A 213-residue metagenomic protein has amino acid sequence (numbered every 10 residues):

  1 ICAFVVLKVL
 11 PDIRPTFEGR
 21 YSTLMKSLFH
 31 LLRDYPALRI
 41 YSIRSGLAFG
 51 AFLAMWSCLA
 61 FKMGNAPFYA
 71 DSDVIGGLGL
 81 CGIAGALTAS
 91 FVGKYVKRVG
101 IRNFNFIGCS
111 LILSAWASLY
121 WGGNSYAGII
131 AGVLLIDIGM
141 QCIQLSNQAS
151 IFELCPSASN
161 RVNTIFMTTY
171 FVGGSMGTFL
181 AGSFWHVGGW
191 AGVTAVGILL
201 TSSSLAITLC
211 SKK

Functional and structural regions predicted by a protein language model:
I1-T16, I207-S211: C-terminal membrane-cytosol helix-exit motif in multi-pass small-molecule transporters
V9-I43: Juxtamembrane intracellular "pre-TM" segments in multi-pass secondary transporters
D34-M55, I130-I138: Pair of pore-lining "gating" transmembrane helices in MFS-fold secondary transporters
F49-F68: Helix-loop boundary and gating motifs at the non-cytosolic
A66-A84, R161-I165: Loop-to-transmembrane helix entry
L87-I101, W185: Helix-to-loop junctions at the C-terminal end of transmembrane segments in multipass secondary transporters
R102-N147: C-terminal transmembrane helical hairpin of 12-TM major facilitator-type secondary transporters
E153-W190, T194-G197: A late C-terminal transmembrane helix in Major Facilitator Superfamily
